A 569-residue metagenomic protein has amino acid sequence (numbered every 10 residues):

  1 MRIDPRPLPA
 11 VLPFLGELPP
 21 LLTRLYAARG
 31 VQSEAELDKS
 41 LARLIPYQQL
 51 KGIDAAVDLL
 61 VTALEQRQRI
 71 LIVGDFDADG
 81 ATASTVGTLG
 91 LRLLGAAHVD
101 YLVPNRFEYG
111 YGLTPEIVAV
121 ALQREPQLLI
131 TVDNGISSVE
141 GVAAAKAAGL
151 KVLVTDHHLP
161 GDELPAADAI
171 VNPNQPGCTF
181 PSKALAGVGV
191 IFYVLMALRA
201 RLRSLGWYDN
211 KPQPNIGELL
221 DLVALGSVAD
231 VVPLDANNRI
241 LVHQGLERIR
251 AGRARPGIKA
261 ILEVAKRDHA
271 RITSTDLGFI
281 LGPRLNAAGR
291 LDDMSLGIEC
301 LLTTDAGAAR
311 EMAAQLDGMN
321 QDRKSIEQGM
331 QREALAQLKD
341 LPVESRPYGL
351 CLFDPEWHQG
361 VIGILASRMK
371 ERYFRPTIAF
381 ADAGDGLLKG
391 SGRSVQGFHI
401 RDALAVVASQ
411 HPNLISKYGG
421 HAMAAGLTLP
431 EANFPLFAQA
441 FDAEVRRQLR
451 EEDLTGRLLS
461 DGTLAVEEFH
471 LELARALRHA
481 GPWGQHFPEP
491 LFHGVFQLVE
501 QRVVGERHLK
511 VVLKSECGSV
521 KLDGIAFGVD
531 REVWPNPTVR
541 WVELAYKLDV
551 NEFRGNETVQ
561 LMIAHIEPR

Functional and structural regions predicted by a protein language model:
R6-L128, A148-G149, A200-N433, V503: Hydrophobic helix-and-loop "lid/oligomerization" segment in the mid-to-C-terminal part of catalytic domains
T62, D162-N172, I258, L513-G518: Acidic-glycine-rich active-site phosphate/pyrophosphate-binding loop
T62-Q66, A308-L352, D385, F398 (+1 more regions): Mid-to-C-terminal polyanion-binding domains and interfaces
V86, P165-Y208, L219-V223, G420: Short alpha-helices
V132-V188: Histidine/acidic-residue-rich, glycine-tolerant segments that coordinate divalent metal ions
E140-A144, L350, L365, E472: A short acidic, amphipathic alpha-helical/loop segment
H157-H158, H358, H421, H508: Histidine-centered active-site/metal-ligand motif
G189, G363, S367, L544: Short alpha-helical basic/polar micro-motif
